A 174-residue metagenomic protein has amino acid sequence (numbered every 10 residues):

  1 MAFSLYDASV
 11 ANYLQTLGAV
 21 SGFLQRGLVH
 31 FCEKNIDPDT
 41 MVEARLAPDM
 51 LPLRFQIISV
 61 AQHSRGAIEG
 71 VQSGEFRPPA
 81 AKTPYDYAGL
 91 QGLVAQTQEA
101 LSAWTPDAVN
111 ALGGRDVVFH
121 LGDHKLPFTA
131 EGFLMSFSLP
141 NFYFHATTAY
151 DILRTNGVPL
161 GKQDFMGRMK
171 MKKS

Functional and structural regions predicted by a protein language model:
A2-Q15, D37-Q62, A80-L90, G122-N141 (+1 more regions): Alpha-helical scaffold segments that form or flank carboxylate-/histidine-based iron centers
L17, S21-L28, R65-I68, A95-S102 (+1 more regions): Structural signal for well-ordered, non-membrane alpha-helices
G27-K34, W104-A111, T155-L160: Surface-exposed helix-capping loop/turn segments at secondary-structure junctions
L28-P48, L112-F119: Short secondary-structure junction/hinge motifs that connect adjacent elements
D49-R77, T97-A100, T105: Conserved alpha-helical segments that form or flank metal/cofactor-binding pockets of metalloenzymes
G66-S73, D151-P159: Short helix-capping/linker segments at secondary-structure and domain boundaries
K82-L153: Acidic/histidine-rich alpha-helical segments that form the ligand environment of transition-metal centers
R154-S174: C-terminal end-helix/capping segment
